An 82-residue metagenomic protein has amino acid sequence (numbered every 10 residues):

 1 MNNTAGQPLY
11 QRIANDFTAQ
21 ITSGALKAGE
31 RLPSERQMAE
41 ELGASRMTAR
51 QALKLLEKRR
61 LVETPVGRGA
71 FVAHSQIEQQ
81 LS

Functional and structural regions predicted by a protein language model:
M1-R46, K54, K58, I77-S82: Extreme N-terminal segment that seeds HTH/winged-HTH DNA-binding domains in transcriptional regulators
P33-S34, E63, R68-H74: Minor-groove-contacting beta-hairpin "wing" of winged helix-turn-helix DNA-binding domains
